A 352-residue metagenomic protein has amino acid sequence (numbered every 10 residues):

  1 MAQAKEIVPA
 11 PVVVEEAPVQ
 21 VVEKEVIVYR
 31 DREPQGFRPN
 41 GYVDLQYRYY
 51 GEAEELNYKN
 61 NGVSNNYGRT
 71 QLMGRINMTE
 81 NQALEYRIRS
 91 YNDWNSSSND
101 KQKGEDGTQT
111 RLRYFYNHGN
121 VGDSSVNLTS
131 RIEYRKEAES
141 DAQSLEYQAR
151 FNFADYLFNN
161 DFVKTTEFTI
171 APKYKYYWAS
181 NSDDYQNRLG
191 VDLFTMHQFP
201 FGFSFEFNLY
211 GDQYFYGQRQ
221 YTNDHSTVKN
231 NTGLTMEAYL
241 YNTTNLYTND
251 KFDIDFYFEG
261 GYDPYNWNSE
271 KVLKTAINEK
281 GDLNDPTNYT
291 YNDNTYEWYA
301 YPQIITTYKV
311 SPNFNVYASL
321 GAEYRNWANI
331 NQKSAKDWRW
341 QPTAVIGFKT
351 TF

Functional and structural regions predicted by a protein language model:
M1-Y42, T79, S311-N313, Q332 (+2 more regions): Cleavable N-terminal export/targeting peptides
D31-G41, N77-A83, G119-L128, F153-T169 (+5 more regions): Short loop/turn motifs that connect adjacent beta-strands in outer-membrane beta-barrel proteins
L45-N57, I76, E80, I88-W94 (+12 more regions): Transmembrane beta-strands of outer-membrane beta-barrel pores
Q46-T70, N92-K103, D285-N292: Surface-exposed strand-loop-strand hairpins of Gram-negative outer-membrane beta-barrel proteins
V63-F158: Outer-membrane beta-barrel channel domains
S64-T70, G104-T110, D141-A149, D183-V191 (+4 more regions): Residues that define the transmembrane beta-barrel architecture of outer-membrane proteins
Q71-R75, R111-F115, Q148-A154, D192-M196 (+3 more regions): Outer-membrane beta-barrel architecture
D212-N231, A238, G261-F352: Predominantly the C-terminal beta-signal and adjacent terminal strand-loop region of outer-membrane beta-barrel
